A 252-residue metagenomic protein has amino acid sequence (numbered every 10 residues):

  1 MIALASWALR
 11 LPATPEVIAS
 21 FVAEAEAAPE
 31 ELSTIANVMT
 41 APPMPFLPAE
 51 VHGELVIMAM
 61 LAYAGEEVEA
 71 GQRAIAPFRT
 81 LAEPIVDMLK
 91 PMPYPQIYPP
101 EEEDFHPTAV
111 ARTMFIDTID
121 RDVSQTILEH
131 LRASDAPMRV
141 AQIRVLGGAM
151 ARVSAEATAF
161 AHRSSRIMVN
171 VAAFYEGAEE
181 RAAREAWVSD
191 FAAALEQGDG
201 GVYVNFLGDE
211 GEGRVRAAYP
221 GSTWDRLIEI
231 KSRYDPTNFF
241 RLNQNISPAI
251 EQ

Functional and structural regions predicted by a protein language model:
M1-Q252: Soluble FAD-dependent oxygen oxidases
